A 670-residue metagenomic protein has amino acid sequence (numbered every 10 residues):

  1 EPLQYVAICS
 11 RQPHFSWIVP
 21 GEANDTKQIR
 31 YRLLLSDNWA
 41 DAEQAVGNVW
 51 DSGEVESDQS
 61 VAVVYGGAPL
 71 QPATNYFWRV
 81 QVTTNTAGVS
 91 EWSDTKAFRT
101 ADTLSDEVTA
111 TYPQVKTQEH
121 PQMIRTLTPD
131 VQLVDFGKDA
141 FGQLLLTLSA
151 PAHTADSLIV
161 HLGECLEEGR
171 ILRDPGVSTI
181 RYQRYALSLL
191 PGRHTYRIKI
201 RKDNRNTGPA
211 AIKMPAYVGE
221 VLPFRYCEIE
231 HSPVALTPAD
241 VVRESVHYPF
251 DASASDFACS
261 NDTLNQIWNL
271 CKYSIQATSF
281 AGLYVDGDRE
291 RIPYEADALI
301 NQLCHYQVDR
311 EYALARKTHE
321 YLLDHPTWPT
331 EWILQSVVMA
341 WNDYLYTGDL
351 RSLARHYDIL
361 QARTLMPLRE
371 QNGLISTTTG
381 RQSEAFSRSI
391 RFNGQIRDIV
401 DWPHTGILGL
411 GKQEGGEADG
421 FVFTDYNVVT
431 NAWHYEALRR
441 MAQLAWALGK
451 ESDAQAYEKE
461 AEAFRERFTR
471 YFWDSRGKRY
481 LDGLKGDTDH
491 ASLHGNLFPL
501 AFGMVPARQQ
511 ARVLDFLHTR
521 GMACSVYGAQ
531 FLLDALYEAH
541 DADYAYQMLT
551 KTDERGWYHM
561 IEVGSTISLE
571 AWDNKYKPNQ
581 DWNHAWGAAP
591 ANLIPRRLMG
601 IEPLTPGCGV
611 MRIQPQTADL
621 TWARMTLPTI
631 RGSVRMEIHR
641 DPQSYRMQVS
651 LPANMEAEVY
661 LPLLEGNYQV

Functional and structural regions predicted by a protein language model:
E1-A281, D297, E311-L314, R351 (+1 more regions): Extracellular/oxidizing-compartment recognition motifs
Q28, F141, G219-F224, A296 (+5 more regions): Short, solvent-exposed loop/turn segments at the edges of secondary structure
Y226, L236-K317, T327, E331-L334 (+3 more regions): Active-site acid/base region of carbohydrate-active enzymes
S232, I300-D309, S336-S352, W433-E451 (+3 more regions): Well-ordered alpha-helical scaffold segments within catalytic/enzyme domains
L323-T327, L484-D489, F516-A523, K551-R555: Solenoid-like repeat scaffolds
L345, T405, Q413-T424, L481-K485 (+3 more regions): Short beta-alpha connecting loops at secondary-structure transitions that line or flank enzyme active sites
K459, E466, D543-V670: Non-catalytic C-terminal accessory modules of carbohydrate-active enzymes
M522-T552: Repeat-solenoid scaffold signature
